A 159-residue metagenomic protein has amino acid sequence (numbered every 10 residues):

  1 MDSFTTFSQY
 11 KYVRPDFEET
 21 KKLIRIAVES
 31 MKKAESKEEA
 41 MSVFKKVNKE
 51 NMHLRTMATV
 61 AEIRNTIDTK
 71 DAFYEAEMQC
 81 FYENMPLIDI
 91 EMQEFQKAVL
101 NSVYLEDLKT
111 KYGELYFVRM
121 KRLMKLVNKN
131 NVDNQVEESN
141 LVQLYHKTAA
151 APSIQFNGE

Functional and structural regions predicted by a protein language model:
M1-E159: A well-structured
